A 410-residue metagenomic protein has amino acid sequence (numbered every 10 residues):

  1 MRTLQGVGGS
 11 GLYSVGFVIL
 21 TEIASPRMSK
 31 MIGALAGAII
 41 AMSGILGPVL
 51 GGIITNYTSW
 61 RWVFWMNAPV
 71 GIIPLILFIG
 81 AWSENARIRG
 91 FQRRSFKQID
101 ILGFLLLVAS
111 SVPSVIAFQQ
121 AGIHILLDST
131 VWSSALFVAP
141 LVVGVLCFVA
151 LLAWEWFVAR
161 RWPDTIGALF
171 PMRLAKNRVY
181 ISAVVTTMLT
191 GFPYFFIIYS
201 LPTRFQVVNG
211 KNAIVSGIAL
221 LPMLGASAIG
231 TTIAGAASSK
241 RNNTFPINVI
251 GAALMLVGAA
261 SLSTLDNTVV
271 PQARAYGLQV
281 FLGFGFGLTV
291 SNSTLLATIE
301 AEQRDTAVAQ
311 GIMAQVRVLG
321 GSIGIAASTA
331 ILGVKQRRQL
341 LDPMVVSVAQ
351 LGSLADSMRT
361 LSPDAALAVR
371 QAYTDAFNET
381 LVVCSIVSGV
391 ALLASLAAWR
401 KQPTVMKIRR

Functional and structural regions predicted by a protein language model:
M1-F104: Helix-loop-helix hairpins in multi-pass membrane proteins, especially solute transporters
F17-V18, P48-G52, V115, T203 (+4 more regions): Small-residue-mediated transmembrane helix hinge/kink sites in multi-pass secondary transporters
P26, I39-G52, Y57, W62 (+3 more regions): Small-residue-rich alpha-helical segments with characteristic i,i+4
G33-G44, D100, T187, L220 (+2 more regions): Small-residue-rich transmembrane alpha-helices and their cytosolic helix-loop interfaces in multi-pass secondary
A41, I45, V49, V108 (+4 more regions): Hydrophobic/small/kink-forming positions within alpha-helical transmembrane segments of polytopic membrane proteins
R61-V185: Hydrophobic transmembrane-helix bundles of small-molecule transporters
A135, V143-L146, A150-D305: Transmembrane core module of solute transporters
D356-R410: Transmembrane-helix exit segments and adjacent C-terminal regions of multi-pass membrane proteins
